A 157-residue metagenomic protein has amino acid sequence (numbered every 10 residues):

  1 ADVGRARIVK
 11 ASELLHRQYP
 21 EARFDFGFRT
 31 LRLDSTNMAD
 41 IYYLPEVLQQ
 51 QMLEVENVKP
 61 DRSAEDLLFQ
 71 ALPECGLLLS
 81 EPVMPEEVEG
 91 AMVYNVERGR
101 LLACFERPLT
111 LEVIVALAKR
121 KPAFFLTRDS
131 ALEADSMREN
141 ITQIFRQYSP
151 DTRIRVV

Functional and structural regions predicted by a protein language model:
A1-V157: Accessory, often C-terminal, charged low-complexity segments
